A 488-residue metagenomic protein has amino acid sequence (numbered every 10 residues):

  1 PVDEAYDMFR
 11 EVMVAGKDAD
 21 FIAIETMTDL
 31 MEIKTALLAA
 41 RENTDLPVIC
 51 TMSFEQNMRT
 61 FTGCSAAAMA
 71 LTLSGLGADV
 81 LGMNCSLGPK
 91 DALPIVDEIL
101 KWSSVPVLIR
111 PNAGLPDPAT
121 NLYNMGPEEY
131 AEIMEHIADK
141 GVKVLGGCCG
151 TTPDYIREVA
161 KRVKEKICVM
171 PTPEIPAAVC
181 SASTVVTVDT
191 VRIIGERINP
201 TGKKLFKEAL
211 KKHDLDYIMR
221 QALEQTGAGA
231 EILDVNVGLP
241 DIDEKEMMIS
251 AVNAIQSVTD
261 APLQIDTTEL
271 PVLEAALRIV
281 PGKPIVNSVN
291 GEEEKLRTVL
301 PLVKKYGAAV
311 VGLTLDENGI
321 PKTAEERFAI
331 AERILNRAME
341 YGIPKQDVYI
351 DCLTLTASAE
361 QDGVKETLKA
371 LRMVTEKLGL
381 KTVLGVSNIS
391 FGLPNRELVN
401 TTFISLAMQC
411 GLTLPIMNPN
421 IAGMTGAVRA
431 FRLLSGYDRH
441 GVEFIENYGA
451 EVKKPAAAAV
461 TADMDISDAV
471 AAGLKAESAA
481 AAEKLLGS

Functional and structural regions predicted by a protein language model:
P1-Y349, L355-S488: Domain-level signal for soluble alpha/beta catalytic cores
